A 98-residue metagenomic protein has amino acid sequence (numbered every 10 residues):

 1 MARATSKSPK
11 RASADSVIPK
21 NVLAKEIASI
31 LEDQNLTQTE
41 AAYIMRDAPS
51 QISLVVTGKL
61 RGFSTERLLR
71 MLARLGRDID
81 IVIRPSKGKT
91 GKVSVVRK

Functional and structural regions predicted by a protein language model:
M1-E26, K89-K98: N-terminal flexible/basic segments that precede or flank functional cores
L31-D33: Short amphipathic helical patch at the helix-1/turn junction of helix-turn-helix
N35-S53: Short alpha-helical DNA-recognition segment
V56, I83: DNA major-groove recognition helix of helix-turn-helix
K59-S64: Short, solvent-exposed alpha-helical "recognition" segments
T65-I81: DNA major-groove recognition helix of helix-turn-helix/homeodomain DNA-binding modules
